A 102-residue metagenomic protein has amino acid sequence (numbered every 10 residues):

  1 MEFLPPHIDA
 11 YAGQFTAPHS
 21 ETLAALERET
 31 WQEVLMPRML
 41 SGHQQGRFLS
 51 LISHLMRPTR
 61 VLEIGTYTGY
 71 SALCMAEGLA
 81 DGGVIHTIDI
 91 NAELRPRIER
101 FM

Functional and structural regions predicted by a protein language model:
M1-M102: A short alpha-helical cap/connector motif
